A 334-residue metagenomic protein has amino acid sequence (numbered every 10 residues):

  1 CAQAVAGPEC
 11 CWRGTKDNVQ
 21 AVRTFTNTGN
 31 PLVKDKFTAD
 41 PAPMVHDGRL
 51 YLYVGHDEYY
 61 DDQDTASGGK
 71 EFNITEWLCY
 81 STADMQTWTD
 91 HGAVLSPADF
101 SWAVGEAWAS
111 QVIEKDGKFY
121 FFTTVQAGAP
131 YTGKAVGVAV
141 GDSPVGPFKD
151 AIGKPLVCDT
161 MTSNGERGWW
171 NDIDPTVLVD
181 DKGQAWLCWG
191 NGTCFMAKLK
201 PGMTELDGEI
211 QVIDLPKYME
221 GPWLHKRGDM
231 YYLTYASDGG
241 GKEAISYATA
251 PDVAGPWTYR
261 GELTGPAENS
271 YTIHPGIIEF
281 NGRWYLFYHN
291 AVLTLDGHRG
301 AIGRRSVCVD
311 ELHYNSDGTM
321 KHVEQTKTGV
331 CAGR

Functional and structural regions predicted by a protein language model:
A4-R334: Carbohydrate-active catalytic/glycan-binding domains of CAZyme proteins, especially the secreted or lumenal ectodomains
